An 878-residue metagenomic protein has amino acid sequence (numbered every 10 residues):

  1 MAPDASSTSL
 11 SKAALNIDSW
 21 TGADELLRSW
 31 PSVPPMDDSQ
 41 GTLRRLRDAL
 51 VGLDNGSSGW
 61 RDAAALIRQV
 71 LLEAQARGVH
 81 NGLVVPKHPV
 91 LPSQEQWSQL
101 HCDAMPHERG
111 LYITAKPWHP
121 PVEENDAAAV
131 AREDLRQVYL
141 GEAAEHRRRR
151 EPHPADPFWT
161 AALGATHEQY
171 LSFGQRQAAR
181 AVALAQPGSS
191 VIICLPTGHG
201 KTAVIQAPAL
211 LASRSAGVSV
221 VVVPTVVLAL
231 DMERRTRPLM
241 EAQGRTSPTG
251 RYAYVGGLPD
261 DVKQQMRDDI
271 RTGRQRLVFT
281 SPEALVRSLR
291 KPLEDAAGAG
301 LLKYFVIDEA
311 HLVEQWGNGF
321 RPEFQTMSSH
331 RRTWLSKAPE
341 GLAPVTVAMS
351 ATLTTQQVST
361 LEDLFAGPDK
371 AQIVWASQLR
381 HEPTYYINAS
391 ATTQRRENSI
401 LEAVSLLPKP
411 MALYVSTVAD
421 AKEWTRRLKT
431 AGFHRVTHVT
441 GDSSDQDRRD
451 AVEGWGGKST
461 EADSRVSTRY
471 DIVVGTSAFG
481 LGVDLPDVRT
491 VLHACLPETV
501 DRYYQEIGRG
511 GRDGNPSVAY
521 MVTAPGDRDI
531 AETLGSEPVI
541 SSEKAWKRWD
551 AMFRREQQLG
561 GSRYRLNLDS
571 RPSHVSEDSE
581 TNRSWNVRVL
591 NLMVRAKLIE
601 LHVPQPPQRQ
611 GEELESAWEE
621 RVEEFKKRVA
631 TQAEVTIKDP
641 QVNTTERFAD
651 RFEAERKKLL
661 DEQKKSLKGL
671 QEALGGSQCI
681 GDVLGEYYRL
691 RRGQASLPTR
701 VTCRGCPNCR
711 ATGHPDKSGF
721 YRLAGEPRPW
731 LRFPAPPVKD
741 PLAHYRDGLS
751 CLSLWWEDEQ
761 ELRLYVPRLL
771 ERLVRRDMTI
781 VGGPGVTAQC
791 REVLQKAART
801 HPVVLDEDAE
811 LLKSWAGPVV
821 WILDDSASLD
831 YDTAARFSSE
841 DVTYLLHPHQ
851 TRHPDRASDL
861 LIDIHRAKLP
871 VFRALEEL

Functional and structural regions predicted by a protein language model:
M1-G78, E634-Q641, Y687, Q694-L878: PRPP-associated nucleotide enzymes
M1-R380, A391-R395, S399-K409, V418 (+12 more regions): N-terminal helicase ATP-binding lobe
L195, V223, V255, I307 (+7 more regions): Short beta-strand/turn micro-motifs composed of small residues that flank or help shape donor/cofactor-binding pockets
G257, V306, A376-L379, T440-S444 (+4 more regions): Short, acidic/turn-prone active-site loops that include or flank metal/cofactor- and phosphate-binding residues
S281, T476, A494, I822-D824: Short, well-ordered coil/turn residues at beta-beta hairpins and beta-strand->alpha-helix junctions within
I387: Acyl-group handling in specialized metabolite and lipid biosynthesis
L406-G441, D445-Y470, S477-A478, V483-P727 (+3 more regions): C-terminal helicase lobe
